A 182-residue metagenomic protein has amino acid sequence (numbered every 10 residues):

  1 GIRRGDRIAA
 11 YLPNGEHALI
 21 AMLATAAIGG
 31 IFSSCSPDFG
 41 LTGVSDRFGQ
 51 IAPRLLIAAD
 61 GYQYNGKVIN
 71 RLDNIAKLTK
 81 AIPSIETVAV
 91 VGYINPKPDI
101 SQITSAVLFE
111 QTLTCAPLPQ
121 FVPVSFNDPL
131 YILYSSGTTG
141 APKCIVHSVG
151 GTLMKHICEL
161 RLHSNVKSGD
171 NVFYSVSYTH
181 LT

Functional and structural regions predicted by a protein language model:
G1-F39, G43-S45, S175-V176: Conserved AMP-binding/adenylate-forming
G1-I2, L162-V166: Glycine-rich helix-loop-beta junction characteristic of Rossmann-like nucleotide cofactor-binding loops
I8, L56, V172: Receiver (REC) domain switch-region micro-motif
A27-Q111: Structural core segment of the AMP-binding/adenylate-forming
A89-V90, S101-Y134, A141, G151 (+2 more regions): Conserved pre-ATP/AMP-binding loop-to-beta segment of ANL
S135, T179-T182: Conserved small/polar residues in nucleotide/adenosyl-binding loops
